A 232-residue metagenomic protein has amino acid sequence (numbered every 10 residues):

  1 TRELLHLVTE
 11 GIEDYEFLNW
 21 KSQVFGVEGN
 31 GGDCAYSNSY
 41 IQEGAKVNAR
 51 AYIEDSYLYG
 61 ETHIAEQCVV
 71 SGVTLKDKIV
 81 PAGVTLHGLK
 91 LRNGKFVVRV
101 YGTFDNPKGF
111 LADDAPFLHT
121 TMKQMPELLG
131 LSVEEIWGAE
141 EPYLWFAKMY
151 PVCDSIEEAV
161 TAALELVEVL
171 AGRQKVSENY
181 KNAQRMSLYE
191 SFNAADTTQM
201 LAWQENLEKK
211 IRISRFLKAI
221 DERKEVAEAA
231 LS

Functional and structural regions predicted by a protein language model:
T1-S232: Left-handed beta-helix
